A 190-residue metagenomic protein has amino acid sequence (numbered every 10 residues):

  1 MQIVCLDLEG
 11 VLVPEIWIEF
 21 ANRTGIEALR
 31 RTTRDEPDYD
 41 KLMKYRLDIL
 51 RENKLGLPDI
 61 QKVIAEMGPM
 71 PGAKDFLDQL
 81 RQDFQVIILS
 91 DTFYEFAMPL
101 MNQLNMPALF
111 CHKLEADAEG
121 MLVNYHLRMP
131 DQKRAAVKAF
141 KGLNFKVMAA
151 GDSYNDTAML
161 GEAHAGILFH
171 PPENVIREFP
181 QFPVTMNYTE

Functional and structural regions predicted by a protein language model:
M1, P71-E190: C-terminal cap/substrate-recognition subdomain and adjoining C-terminal extension of metal-dependent phosphatase-like
Q2-K113, D117-A118: Alpha-helical substrate-recognition element adjacent to the catalytic core
